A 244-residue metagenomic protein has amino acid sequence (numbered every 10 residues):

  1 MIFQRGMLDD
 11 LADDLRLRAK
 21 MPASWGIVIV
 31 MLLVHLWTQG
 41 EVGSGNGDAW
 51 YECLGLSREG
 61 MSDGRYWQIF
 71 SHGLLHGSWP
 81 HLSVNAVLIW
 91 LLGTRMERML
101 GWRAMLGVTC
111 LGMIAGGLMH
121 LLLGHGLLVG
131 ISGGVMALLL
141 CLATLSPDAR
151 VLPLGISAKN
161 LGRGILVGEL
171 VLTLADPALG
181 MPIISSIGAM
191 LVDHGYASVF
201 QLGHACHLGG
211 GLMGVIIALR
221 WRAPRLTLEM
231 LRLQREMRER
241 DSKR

Functional and structural regions predicted by a protein language model:
M1-L32, L36, R103, L118 (+1 more regions): C-terminal transmembrane module of polytopic alpha-helical membrane proteins
F3, S24, S83-V87, V135 (+1 more regions): Residue-level signal for the membrane-embedded core of alpha-helical transmembrane segments, especially mid-helix
L11-D14, Y66-R150, L179-G180, I184-G209: Transmembrane helix-loop-helix
R16-K20, S57-D63, G155: Helix-boundary and loop/linker segments of multi-pass membrane transporters
G40-E59: Interfacial/capping segments of alpha-helical transmembrane domains
E41-V42, S62-D63, H120-G124, A143-R150 (+2 more regions): Juxtamembrane membrane-interface segments at transmembrane alpha-helix termini
R98, L145-A158, A223-M230: Alpha-helical transmembrane bundle and helix-membrane interface signal in multi-pass integral membrane proteins
T109-G112, L154-E169: Central hydrophobic cores of alpha-helical transmembrane segments in multi-pass integral membrane proteins
